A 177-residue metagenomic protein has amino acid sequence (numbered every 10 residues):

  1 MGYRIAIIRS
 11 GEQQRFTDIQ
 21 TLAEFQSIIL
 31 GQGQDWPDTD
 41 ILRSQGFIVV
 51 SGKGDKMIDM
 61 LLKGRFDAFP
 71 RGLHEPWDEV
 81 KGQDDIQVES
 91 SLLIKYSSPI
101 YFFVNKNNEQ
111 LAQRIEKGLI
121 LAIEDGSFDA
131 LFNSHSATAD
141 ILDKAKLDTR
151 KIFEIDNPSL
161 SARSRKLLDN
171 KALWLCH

Functional and structural regions predicted by a protein language model:
M1-D38: A conserved helix-loop-strand patch within extracytoplasmic ligand-binding domains of the periplasmic binding
M1-Y3, K81-E116, T138-A162, L168-A172: Periplasmic-binding protein-like
A23-N108: Pocket-lining segment of extracytoplasmic ligand-binding domains
T39, I58, A112, E116-L119 (+1 more regions): Extracytoplasmic/secreted envelope proteins and their assembly/folding machinery, especially bacterial periplasmic
L62-F66, F132-I141: Acidic helix/loop microenvironments that form the catalytic cleft of cell-wall polysaccharide enzymes
L121-H135: Periplasmic-binding protein-like
L175-H177: Short, solvent-exposed mixed-charge patches
